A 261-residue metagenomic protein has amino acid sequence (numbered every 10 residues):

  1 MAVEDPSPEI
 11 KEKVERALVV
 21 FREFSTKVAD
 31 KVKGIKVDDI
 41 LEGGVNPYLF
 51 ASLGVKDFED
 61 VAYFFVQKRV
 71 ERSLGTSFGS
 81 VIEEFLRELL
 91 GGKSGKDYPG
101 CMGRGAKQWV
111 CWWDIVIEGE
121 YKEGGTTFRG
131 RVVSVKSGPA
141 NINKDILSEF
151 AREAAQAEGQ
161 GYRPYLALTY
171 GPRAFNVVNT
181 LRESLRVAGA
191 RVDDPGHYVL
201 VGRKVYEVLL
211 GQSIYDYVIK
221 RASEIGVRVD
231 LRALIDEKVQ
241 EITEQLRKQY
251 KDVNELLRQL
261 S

Functional and structural regions predicted by a protein language model:
M1-V81: Interdomain/boundary linker segments immediately adjacent to catalytic/signaling cores
P6, D57, I142-N143, A174-N179 (+1 more regions): Alpha-helix initiation/capping motif
F21, S25-V32, F85-L89, K93-S94 (+1 more regions): Hydrophobic, Leu/Ile/Phe/Ala-enriched alpha-helical segments that form helix-helix packing faces
F58-E59, G159-F175, R221-R232: A short, terminal or domain-edge coil/loop segment
V81-E153: Catalytic centers of nucleases
G92-K96, Y162, A190, V227: Short aromatic/hydrophobic-glycine micro-motifs
K136-L200: Catalytic cores of nucleic-acid endonucleases
T180-S261: Charged, structured surface patches that assemble and position nucleic-acid processing machinery
